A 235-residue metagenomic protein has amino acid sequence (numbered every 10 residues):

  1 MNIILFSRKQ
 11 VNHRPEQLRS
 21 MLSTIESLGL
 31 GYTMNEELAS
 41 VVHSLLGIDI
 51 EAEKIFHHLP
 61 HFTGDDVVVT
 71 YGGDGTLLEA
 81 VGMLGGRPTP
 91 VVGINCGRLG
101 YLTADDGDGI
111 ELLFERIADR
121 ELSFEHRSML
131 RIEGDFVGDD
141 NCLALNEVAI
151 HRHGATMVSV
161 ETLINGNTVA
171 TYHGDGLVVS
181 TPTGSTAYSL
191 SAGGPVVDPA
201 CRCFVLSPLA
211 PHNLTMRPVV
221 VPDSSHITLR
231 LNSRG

Functional and structural regions predicted by a protein language model:
M1-V67, G107-S123, G134-C142: ATP/NTP phosphate-donor binding region
Q10, D74-T76, L99, T183-S185: Short glycine-rich anion-binding loops that position phosphate/pyrophosphate groups of nucleotides and phosphorylated
R14-P15, G75-A80, T186-S191: Short glycine/serine/threonine-rich phosphate/pyrophosphate-binding segments that cradle anionic phosphate groups
E79, L84-I94, Y101: Gly/Ser-rich helix-loop-strand patches that form or flank binding pockets for ribonucleotide-derived cofactors
L84-T89, G107-L112, G193-R202: A glycine- and small-aliphatic-rich helix-loop capping segment at beta-alpha/alpha-beta transitions that lines
G97-D175: Catalytic core of DAGKc-family lipid kinases
T168-T215: Gly/Ser/Thr-rich active-site loops/lids in small-molecule metabolic enzymes that frequently grip phosphoryl groups
A210-G235: A structural-propensity feature for long, helix-poor, extended segments
